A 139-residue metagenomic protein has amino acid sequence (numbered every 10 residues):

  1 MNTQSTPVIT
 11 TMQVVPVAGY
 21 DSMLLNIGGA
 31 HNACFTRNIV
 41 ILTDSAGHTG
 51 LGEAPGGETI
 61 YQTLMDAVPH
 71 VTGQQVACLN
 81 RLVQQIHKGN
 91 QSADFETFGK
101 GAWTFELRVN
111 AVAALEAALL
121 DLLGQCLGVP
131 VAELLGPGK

Functional and structural regions predicted by a protein language model:
N2-L51: Structured beta-strand/loop patches that form or line metal/cofactor-binding pockets in enzymes
Q4-P7, Q74-A77, V129: Short coil/turn linker and secondary-structure boundary residues
V15, N110, V129-E133: Flexible, active-site-adjacent loop/turn segments at secondary-structure boundaries
P16, A113, K139: Cofactor-binding beta-sheet edge motifs in enzyme active sites
G19, G73, E133-P137: Generic structural "secondary-structure junction" signal
T36, E116, A132-G136: Generic, ordered loop/turn and secondary-structure boundary motif
T43-C126: Metal- or metallocofactor-binding catalytic centers and their adjacent structured scaffolds across diverse enzyme
L123-K139: Catalytic pocket of metal/acid-base enzymes, prominently hydrolases
